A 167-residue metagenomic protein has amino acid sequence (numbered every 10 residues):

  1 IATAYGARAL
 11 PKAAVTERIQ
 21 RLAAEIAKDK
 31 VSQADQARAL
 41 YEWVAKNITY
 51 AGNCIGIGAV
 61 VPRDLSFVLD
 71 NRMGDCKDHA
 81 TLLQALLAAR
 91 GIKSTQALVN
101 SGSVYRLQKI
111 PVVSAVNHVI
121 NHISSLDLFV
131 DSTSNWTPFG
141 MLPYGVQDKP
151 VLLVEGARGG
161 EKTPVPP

Functional and structural regions predicted by a protein language model:
I1-I55: Secretory-pathway-linked proteins and extracytosolic
L10, K28-V31, G56, R63 (+4 more regions): Alpha-helix capping and helix-loop boundary segments enriched in small/acidic/polar residues
P11-I19, P62-D64, D75, A88-G91 (+2 more regions): Extended non-catalytic domains of envelope/secretory-pathway proteins
V15-V31, D64-S66, P150-P164: Charged, low-complexity, helix/coiled-coil-prone segments
R21, G56-S66, N100-V104: Short, conserved phosphate-binding/catalytic loop or strand-edge motifs used in phosphoryl-/nucleotidyl-transfer
D35-A39, W43-V44, R63-G74, H79-S94: Active-site-proximal cofactor/substrate-binding loop regions of enzyme domains
D78-P166: Hydrophobic/aromatic-rich core segments of domains that either
